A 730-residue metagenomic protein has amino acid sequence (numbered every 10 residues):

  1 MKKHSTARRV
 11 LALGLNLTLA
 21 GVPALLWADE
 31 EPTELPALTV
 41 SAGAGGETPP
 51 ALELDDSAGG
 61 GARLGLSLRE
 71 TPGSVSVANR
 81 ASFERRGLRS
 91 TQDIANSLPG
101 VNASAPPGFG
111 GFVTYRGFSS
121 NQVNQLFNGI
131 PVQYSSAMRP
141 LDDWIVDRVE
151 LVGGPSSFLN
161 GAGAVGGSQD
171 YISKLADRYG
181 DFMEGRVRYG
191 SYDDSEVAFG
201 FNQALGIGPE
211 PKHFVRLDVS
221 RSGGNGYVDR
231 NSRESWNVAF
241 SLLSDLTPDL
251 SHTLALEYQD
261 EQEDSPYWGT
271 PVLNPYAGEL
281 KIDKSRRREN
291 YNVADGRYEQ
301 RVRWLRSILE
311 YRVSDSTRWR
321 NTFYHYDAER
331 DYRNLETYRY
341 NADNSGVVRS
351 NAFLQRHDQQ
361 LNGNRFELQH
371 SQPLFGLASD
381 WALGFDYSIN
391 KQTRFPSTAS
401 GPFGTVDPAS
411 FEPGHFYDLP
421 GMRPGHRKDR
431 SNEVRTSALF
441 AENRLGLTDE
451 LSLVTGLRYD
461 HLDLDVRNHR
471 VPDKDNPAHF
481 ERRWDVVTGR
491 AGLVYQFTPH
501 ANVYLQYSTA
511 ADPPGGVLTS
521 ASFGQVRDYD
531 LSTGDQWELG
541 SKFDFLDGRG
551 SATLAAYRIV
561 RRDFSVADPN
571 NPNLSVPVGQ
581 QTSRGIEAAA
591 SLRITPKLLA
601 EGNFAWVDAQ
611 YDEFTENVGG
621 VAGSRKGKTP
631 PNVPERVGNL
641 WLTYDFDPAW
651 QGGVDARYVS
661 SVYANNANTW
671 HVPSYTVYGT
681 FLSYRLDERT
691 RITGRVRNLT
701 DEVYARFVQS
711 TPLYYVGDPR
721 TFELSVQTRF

Functional and structural regions predicted by a protein language model:
E53-S76, R80, R86, Q92-P131 (+1 more regions): Extracytoplasmic beta-strand/coil segments of soluble accessory domains associated with Gram-negative outer-membrane
A103, T114, I130-G153, I172-A176: Short acidic/polar hinge/loop motifs at secondary-structure boundaries that mediate gating or recognition
W144-D147, G153, F158-F240, L246-L250 (+2 more regions): Outer-membrane beta-barrel translocator/receptor signature
S222-G226, A239-R312, S316, H325-Q359 (+4 more regions): Acidic/polar loop-and-plug regions of large Gram-negative outer-membrane beta-barrel proteins
D245-T247, Q359, L377-A382, D386-N390 (+5 more regions): Structural signature of Gram-negative outer-membrane beta-barrels, strongest in the C-terminal barrel of TonB-dependent
I308-Y324, A328-E336, Q496, Y504 (+2 more regions): Membrane-embedded beta-barrel scaffold of Gram-negative outer-membrane proteins
R558-V560, P577-N666, T700, S725-R729: Gram-negative outer-membrane beta-barrel transporters
A600, A649, R657-N665, T680-F730: C-terminal beta-signal and adjacent terminal beta-strands/loops of Gram-negative outer-membrane beta-barrel proteins
